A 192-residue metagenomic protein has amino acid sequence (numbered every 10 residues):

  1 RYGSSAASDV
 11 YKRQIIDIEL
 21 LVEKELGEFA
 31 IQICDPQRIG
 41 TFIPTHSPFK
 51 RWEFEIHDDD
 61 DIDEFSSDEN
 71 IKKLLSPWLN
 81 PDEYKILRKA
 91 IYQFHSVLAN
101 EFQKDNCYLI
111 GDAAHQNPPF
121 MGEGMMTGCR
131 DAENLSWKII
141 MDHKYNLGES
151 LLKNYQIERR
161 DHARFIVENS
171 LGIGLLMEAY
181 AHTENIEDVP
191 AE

Functional and structural regions predicted by a protein language model:
R1, I71, L135-S136: Structural preference for long, well-ordered alpha-helical segments in enzyme cores
R1-Y11: Single conserved hydrophobic/aromatic residue that forms the stacking wall/gate of nucleotide- or nucleobase-binding
S4, V22, L26, D59-I62 (+2 more regions): Short, polar/flexible loop-turn hinges at active-site or ligand-entry regions and domain interfaces
S8, A30-I33, A99: Short Gly/Pro-enriched turn/cap motifs at secondary-structure boundaries
Q14-T41: Flavin-dependent oxidoreductases
D35-I91, D188: Conserved FAD/dinucleotide-binding core of flavoprotein oxidoreductases
I86, Y92-G172, A179: Conserved mid-domain beta->alpha element of the FAD-binding
I186-E192: Long, low-complexity segments enriched in small/aliphatic residues
